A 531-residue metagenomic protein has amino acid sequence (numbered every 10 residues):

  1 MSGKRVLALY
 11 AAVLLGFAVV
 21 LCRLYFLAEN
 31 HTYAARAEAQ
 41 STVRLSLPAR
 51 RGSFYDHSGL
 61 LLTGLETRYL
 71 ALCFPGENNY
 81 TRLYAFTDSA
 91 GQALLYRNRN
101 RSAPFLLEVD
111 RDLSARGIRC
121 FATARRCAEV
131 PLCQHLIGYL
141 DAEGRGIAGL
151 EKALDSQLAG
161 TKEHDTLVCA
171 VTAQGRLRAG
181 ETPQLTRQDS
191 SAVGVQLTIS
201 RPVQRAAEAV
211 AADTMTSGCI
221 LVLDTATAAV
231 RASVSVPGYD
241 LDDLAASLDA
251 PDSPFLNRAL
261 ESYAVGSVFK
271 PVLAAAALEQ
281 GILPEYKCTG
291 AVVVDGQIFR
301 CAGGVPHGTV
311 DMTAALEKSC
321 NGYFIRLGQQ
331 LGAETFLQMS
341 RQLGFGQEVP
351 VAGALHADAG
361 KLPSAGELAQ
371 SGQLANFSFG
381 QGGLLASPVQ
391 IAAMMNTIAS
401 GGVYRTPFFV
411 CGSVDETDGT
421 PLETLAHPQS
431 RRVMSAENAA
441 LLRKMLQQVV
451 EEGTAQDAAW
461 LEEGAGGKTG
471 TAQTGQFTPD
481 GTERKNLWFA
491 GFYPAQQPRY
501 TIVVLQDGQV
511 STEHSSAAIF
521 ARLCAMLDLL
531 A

Functional and structural regions predicted by a protein language model:
M1-A245, L337-Q342, A459, L505-A531: Periplasmic/cell-envelope proteins involved in peptidoglycan metabolism and beta-lactam response
T63, D224-S267, A275-G508, T512 (+1 more regions): Beta-lactam-recognizing serine transpeptidase/beta-lactamase-like catalytic domain environment
